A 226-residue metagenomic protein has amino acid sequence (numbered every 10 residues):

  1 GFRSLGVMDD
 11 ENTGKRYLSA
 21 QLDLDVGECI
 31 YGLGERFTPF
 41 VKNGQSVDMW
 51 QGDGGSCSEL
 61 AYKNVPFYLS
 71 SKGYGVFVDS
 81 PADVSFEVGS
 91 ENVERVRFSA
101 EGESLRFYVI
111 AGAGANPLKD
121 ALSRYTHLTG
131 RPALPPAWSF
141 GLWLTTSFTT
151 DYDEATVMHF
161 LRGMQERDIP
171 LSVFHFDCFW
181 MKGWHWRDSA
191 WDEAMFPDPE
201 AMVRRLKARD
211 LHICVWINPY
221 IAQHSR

Functional and structural regions predicted by a protein language model:
G1-A137, T145-F148, E154-A155, H159-E166: Catalytic and substrate-binding clefts that recognize carbohydrates or anionic sugar/phosphate headgroups
A133-R226: Aromatic-lined carbohydrate-binding/catalytic grooves of carbohydrate-active enzymes
